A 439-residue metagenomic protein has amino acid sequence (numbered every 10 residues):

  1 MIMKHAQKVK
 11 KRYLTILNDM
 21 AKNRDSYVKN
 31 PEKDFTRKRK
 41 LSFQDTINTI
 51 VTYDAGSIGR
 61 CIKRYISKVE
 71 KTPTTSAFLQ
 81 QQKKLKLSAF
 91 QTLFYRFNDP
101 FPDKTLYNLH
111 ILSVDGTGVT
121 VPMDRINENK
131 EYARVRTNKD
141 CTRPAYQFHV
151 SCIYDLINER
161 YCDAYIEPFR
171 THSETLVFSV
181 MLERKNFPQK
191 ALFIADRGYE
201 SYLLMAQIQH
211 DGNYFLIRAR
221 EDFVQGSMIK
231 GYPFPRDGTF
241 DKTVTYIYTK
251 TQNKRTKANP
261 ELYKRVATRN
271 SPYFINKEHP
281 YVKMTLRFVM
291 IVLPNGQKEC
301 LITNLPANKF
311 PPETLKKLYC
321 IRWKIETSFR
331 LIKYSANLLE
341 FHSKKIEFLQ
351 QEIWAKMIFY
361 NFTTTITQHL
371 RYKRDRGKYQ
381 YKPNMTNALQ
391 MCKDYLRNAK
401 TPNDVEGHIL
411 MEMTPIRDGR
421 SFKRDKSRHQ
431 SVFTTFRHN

Functional and structural regions predicted by a protein language model:
M1-G56, R64, F78-L85, T92-L93 (+3 more regions): Single, function-defining residue in the core of a domain
G56-T72: DNA-recognition alpha helix
V69-V135: Active-site- or DNA-interface-adjacent structural scaffold in DNA-acting proteins
